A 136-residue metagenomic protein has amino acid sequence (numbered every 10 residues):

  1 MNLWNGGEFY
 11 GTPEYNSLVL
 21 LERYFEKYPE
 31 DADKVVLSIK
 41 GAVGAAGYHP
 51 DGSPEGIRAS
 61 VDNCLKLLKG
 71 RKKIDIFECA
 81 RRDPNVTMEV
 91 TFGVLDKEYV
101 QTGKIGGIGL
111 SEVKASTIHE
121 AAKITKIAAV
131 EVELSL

Functional and structural regions predicted by a protein language model:
M1-V36: N-terminal binding-site loop/beta-alpha segment at the start of enzyme catalytic domains that lines or forms
W4, L21, L37, C64 (+4 more regions): Conserved, mostly hydrophobic/aromatic
G7-S17, A45, P84-T87, S116 (+1 more regions): Acidic-and-aromatic substrate-binding clefts and catalytic sites of carbohydrate-active enzymes
S17, L21, I57, V61 (+1 more regions): Aromatic/hydrophobic pocket-lining residues that form the small-molecule binding cavity in soluble enzyme cores
E22-V36, L65-K72, V100, H119-T125: Acidic (Asp/Glu)-rich catalytic clusters
G41-R58, A80-V86: Active-site mouth loops of central-metabolism enzymes
P50-K69, K114-E120: Short, acidic/polar
R82-L136: Beta/alpha (TIM)-barrel catalytic core signal, keyed to glycine-rich beta->alpha loops juxtaposed to Asp/Glu that bind
